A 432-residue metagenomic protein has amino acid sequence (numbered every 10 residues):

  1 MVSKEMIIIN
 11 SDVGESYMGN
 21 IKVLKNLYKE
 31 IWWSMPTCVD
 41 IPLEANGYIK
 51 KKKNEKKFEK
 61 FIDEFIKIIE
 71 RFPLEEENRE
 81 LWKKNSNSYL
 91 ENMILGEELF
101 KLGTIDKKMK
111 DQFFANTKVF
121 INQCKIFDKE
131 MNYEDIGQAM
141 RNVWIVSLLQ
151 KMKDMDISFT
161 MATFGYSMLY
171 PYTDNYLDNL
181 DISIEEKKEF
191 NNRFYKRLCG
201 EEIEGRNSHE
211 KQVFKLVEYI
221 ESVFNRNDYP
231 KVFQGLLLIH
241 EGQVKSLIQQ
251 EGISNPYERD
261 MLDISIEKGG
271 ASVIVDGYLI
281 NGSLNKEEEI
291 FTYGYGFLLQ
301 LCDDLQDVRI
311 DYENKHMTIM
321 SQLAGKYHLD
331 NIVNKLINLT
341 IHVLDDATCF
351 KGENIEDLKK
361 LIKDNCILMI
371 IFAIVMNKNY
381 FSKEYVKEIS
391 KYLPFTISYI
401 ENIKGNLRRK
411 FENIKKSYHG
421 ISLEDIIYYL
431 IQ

Functional and structural regions predicted by a protein language model:
V2-S158, T163, Y172, N179 (+2 more regions): Conserved N-terminal diphosphate/IPP-binding helix and adjacent helical/loop segment of trans-prenyltransferase domains
E70-P73, D128, G200, H328 (+4 more regions): Short, flexible coil/linker elements and helix-boundary hinge sites characteristic of intrinsically disordered
G103-L169, N175-N192, R197-Y312, N365 (+1 more regions): All-alpha helical catalytic cores of prenyl diphosphate-utilizing isoprenoid enzymes
S183-F190, Y257, Y312-M320, L336 (+1 more regions): Short alpha-helical linear motifs
R197-E218, S222, I341-K378, S382 (+1 more regions): Hydrophobic, well-ordered secondary-structure segments that either form specific early membrane-associated helices used
N207-K211, K215, K315-Q322, K326 (+5 more regions): Secondary-structure junction/capping motif
E289-V375: Active-site/pore-lining binding-face segments in mid-to-C-terminal subdomains
M369-Q432: Acidic, carboxylate-rich catalytic segments that either coordinate divalent cations
